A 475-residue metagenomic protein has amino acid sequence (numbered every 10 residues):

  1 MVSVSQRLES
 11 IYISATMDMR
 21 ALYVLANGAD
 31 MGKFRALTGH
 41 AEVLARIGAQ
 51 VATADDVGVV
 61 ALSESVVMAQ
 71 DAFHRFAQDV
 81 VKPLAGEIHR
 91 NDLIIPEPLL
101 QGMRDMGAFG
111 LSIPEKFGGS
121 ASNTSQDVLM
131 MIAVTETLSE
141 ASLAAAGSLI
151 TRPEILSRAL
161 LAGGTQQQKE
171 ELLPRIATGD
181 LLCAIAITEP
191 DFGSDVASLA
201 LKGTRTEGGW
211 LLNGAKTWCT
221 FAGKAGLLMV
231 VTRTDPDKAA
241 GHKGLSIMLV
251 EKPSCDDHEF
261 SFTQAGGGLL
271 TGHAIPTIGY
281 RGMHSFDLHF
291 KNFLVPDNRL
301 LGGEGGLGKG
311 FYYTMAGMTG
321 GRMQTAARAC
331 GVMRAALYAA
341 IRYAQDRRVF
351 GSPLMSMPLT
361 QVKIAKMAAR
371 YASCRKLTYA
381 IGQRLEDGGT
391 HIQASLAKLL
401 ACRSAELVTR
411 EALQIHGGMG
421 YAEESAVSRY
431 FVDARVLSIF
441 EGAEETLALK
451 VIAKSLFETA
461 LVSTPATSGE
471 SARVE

Functional and structural regions predicted by a protein language model:
M1, V59-L62, V66-A69, A265-A372 (+2 more regions): Glycine-rich beta->alpha junctions and the first turn(s) of the following alpha-helix
M1-S5, V43-G48, L62, D105-P174 (+3 more regions): Internal helix-loop-helix
M1-Y12, A85-R90, Q345-M355, A368-C402 (+1 more regions): C-terminal helix-coil-helix/basic helical segment that borders enzyme active sites and/or dimer interfaces and provides
V2-V59, I155, H416-E475: Glycine-rich phosphate/cofactor-binding loops in nucleotide/flavin-utilizing enzymes
E140, T217-G223, G321, V436-A443: Glycine-rich phosphate/pyrophosphate-binding beta-alpha loops
G179-I187: A short, Trp-centered hydrophobic/proline-enriched beta-strand micro-motif
N213-G268: A short core secondary-structure module
